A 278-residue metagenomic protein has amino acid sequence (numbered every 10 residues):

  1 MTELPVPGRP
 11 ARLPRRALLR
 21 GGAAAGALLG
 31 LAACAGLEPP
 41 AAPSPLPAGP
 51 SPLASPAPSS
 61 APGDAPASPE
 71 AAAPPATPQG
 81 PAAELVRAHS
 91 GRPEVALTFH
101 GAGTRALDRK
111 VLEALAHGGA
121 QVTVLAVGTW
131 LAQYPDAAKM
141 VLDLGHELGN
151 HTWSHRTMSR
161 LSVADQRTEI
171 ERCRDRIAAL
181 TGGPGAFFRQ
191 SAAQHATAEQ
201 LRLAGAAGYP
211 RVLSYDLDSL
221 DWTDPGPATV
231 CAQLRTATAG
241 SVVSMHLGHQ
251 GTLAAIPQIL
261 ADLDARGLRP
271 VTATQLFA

Functional and structural regions predicted by a protein language model:
M1-L13, A25-L31: N-terminal secretory signal peptides
P14, G91-R92, G118, L144 (+3 more regions): Residue-level preference for short coil/turn positions at secondary-structure junctions
R15-R16, R189: Short, cationic motifs built from Arg/Lys/His that form the positively charged side of catalytic pockets
A35-P43: Bacterial lipoprotein signal-peptidase II cleavage site
L46-A54, P58, G63, P69 (+4 more regions): C-terminal domain-boundary segment and adjacent tail
A71-E169, R176: Active-site beta->alpha N-cap acidic-glycine motif
K110, T157-D264, L268-R269, T274-A278: Catalytic domains of cell-wall/extracellular-matrix polysaccharide-remodeling enzymes, centered on de-N-acetylation
